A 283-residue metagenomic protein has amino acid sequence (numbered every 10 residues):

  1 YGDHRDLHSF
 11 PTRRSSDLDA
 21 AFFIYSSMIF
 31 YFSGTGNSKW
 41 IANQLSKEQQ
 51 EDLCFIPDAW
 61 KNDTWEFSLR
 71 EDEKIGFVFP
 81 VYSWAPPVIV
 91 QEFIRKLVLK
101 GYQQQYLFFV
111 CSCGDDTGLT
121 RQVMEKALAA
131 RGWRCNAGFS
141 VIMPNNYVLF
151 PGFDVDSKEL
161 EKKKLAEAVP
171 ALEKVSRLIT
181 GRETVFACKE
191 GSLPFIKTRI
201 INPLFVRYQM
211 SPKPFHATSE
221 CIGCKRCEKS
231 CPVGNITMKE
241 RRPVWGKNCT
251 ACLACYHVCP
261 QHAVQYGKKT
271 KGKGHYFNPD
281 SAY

Functional and structural regions predicted by a protein language model:
Y1-H4, H8-S15: Short, small-residue-biased leader/transition segments that mark boundaries at the very start of proteins
R14-S27: Short, Lys/Arg-enriched N-terminal segments with co-localized hydrophobic residues within the first ~10-30 amino acids
Y25, I29, S33-W60, L69-F79 (+3 more regions): FMN-binding flavodoxin-like domain, especially the glycine-rich phosphate-binding loop
D63-W65: Short acidic active-site motifs
G191-G223, K229: A mid-sequence, solvent-exposed acidic-amphipathic segment
H216-A217, I222-V244, T250, A254-K271: Iron-sulfur cluster-binding cysteine motifs and their immediate structural context in ferredoxin-like electron-transfer
